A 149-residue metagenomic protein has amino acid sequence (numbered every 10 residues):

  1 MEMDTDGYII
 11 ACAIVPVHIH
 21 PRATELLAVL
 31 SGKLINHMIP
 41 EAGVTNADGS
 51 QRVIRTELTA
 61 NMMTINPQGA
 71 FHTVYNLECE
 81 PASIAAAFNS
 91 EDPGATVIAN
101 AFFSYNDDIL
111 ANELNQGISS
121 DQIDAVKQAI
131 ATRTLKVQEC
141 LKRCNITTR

Functional and structural regions predicted by a protein language model:
M1-V17: A short glycine-rich, His/Asp/Glu-containing loop-to-beta-strand
Y8-I9, E41-Q68: Short acidic-glycine-tyrosine-enriched beta hairpin
I9, V29-G32, V74, I84: Structural signal for hydrophobic/aromatic residues that build the beta-strand cores of folded beta-sheet domains
A13, H20-N46: Glycine- and acidic-residue-biased ligand/ion/polar-headgroup-sensing regions
I14-P16, I35, N61-T64, G69-T73: Histidine-centered metal-chelating micro-motifs
I19-P21, L27-V29, I65, N76-C79: Extracellular/periplasmic catalytic domains that process cell-envelope and extracellular macromolecules
N46-I54, T73-R149: Double-stranded beta-helix
